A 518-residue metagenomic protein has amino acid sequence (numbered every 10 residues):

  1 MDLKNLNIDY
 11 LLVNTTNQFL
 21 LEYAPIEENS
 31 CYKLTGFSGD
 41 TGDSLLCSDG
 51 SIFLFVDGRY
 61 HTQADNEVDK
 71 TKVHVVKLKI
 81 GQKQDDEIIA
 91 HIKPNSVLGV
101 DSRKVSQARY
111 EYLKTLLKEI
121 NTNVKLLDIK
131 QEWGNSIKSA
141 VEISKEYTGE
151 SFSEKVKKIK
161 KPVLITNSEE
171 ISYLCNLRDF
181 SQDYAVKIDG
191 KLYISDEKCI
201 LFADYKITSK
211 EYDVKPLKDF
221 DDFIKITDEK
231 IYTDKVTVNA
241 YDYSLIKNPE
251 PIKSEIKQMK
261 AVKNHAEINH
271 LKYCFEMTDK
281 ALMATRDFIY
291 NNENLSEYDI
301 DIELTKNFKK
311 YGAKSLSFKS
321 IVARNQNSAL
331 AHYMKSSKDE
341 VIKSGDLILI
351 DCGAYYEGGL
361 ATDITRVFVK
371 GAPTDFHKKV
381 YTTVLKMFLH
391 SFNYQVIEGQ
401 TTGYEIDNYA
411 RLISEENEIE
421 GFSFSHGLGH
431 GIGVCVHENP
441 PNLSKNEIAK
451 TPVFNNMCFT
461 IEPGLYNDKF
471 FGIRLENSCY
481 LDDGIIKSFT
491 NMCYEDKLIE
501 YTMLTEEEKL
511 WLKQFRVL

Functional and structural regions predicted by a protein language model:
M1-L518: Active-site neighborhoods and metal-handling regions in enzymes and metal-associated proteins
